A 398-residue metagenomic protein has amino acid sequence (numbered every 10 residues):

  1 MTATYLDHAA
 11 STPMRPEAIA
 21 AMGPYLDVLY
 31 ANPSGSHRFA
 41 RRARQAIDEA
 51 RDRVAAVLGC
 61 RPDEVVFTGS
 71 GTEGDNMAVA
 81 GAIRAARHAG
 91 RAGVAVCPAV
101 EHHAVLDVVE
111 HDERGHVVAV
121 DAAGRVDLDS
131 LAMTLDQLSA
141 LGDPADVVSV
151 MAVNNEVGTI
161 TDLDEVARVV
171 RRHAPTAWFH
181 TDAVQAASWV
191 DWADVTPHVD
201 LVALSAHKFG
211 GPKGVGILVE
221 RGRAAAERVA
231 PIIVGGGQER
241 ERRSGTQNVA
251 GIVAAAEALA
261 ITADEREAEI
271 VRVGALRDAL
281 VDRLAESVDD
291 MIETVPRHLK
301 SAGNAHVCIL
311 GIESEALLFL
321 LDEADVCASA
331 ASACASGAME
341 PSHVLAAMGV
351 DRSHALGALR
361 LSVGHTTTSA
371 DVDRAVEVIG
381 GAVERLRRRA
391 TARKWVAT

Functional and structural regions predicted by a protein language model:
M1-T398: Pyridoxal 5′-phosphate
